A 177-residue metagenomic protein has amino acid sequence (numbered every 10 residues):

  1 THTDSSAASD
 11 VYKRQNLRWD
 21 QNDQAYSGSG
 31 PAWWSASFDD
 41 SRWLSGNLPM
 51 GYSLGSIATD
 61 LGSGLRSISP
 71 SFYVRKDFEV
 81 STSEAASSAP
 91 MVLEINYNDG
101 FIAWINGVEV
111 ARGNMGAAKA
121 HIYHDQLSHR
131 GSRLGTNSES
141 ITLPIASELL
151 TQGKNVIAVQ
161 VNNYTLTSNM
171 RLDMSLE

Functional and structural regions predicted by a protein language model:
T1-A8, Y12: Single conserved hydrophobic/aromatic residue that forms the stacking wall/gate of nucleotide- or nucleobase-binding
A7-A8, W34, D39, V74 (+2 more regions): Cysteine-rich, disulfide-stabilized extracellular repeat modules
S9-D10, G116, Q126-E177: An acidic-aromatic loop/edge-strand motif
W19-Y26, S37, G51, S81-A85 (+4 more regions): Acidic glycine-/aspartate-rich tracts in secreted/extracellular proteins
P31-R75: Surface-exposed, low-complexity/disordered Ser/Thr/Gly/Pro/Asn-rich loops and linkers
W43, P70, F78, E84-G107 (+1 more regions): Aromatic-lined ligand-binding clefts that engage carbohydrates, nucleic acids, or primary amines
S67-S69, E84-A86, S147-G153: Extracellular/lumenal carbohydrate-interaction signature centered on repeated Trp-anchored short motifs
I68-S81, E139-I141: Short beta-strands within extracellular/lumenal beta-sheet-rich domains
